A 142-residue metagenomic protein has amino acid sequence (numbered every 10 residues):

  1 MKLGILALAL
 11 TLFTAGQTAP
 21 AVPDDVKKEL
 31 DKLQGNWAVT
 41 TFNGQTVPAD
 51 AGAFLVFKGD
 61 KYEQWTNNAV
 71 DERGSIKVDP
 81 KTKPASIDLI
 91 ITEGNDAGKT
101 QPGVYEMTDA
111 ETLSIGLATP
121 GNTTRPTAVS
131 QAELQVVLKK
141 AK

Functional and structural regions predicted by a protein language model:
M1-K2: N-terminal hydrophobic targeting signals that begin at the initiator methionine
I5-A15: Bacterial N-terminal signal peptides
T18-D25, R73-V78, P84, T119-K142: Edge beta-strand at a domain terminus
A21-A38: N-terminal helix-cap/turn-to-beta initiation motif at the start of protein domains
V39-D50, E63-T124: Contiguous, well-ordered beta-strand patches that form the walls/edges of small beta-barrel/beta-sandwich domains
D50-G52, T100, V129-Q135: Short edge beta-strand segments in beta-sheet-rich domains
